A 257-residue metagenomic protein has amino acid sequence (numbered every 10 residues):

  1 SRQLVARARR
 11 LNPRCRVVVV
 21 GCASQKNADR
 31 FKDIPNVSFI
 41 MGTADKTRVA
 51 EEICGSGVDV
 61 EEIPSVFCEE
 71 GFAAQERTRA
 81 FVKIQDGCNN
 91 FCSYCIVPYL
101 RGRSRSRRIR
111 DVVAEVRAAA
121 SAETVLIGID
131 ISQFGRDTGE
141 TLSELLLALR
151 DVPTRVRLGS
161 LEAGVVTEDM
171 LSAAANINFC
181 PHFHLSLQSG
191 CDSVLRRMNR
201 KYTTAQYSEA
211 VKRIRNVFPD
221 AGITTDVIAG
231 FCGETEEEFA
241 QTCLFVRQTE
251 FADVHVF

Functional and structural regions predicted by a protein language model:
S1-Q133, S172, F183, A205-N216 (+2 more regions): Proteins enriched for Cys/Gly/acidic motifs involved in redox and nucleic-acid/cofactor modification
K26, A120-E236: Conserved SAM/AdoMet-binding glycine-rich loop
E234, T249-F251: Contiguous mid-protein beta-loop-alpha structural module that forms a pocket-lining wall or clamp of enzyme active
